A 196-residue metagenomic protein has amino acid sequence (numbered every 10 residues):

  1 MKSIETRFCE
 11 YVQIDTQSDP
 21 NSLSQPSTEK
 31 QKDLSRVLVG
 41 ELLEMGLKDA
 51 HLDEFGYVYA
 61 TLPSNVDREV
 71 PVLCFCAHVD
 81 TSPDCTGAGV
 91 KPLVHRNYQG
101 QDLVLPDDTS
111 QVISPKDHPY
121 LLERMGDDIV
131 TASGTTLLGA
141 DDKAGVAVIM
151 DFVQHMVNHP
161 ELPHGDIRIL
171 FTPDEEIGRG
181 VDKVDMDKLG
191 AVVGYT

Functional and structural regions predicted by a protein language model:
K2-D128: Acidic/His- and Gly-rich active-site-bordering loop/insert found across diverse amide/peptide-bond hydrolases
L121-T196: Acidic/histidine-rich catalytic neighborhood of metal-dependent amide-processing enzymes
